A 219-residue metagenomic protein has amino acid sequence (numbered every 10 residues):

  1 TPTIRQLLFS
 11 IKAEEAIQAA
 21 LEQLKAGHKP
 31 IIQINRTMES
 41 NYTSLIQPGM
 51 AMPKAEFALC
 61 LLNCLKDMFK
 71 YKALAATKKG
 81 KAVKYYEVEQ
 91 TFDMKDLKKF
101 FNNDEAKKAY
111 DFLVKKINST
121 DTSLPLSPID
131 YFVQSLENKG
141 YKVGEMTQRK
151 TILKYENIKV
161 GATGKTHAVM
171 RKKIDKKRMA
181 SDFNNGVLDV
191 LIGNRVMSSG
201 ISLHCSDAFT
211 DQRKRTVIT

Functional and structural regions predicted by a protein language model:
T1-L45, Y110-K142, Q148: Conserved helicase/translocase motor-coupling segment
N41, I46-M50, L61: Soluble C-terminal extramembrane regulatory/interaction domains of multi-pass membrane proteins
A51-T219: Conserved RecA-like P-loop NTPase helicase motor core
